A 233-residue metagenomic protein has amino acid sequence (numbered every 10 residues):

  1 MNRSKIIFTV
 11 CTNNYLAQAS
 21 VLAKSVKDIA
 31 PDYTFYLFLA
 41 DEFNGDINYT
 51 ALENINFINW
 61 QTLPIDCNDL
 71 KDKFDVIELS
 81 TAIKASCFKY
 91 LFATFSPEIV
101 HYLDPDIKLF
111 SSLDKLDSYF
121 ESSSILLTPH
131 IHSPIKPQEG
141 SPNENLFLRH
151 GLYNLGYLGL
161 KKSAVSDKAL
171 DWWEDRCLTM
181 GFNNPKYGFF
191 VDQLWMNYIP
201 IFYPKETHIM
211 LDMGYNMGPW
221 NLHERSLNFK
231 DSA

Functional and structural regions predicted by a protein language model:
M1-A233: Glycosyltransferase catalytic domains, chiefly GT-A lineage
